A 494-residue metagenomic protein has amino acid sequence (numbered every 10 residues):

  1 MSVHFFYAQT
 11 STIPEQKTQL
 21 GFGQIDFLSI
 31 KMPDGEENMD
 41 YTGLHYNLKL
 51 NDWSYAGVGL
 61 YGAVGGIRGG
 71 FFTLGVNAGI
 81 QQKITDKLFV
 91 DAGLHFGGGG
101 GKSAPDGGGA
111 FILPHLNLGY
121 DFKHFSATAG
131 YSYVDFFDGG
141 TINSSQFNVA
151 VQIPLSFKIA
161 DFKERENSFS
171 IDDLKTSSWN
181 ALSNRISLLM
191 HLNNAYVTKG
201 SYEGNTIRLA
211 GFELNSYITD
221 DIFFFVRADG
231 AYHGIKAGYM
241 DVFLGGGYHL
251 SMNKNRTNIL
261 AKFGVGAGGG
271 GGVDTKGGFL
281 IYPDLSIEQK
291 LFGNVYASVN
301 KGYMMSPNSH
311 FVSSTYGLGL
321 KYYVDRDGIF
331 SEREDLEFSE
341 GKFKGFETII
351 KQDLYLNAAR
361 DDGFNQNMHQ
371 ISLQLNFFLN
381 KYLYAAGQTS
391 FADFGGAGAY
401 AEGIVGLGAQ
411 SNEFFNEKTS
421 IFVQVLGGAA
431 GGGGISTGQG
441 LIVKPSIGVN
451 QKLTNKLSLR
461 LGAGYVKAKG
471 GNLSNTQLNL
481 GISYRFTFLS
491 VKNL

Functional and structural regions predicted by a protein language model:
M1-T12: Bacterial Sec-dependent N-terminal signal peptides
I13-K31, S54-A56, S177-Y196, I259-F263 (+2 more regions): Transmembrane beta-strand segments of Gram-negative outer membrane beta-barrel proteins
F27-P33, L60-G66, I80, F96-K102 (+15 more regions): Transmembrane beta-strands of outer-membrane beta-barrel pores
E36-T42, G70-L74, G108-P114, N143-F147 (+8 more regions): Residues that define the transmembrane beta-barrel architecture of outer-membrane proteins
L44-L48, V76-I80, L116-Y120, V149-I153 (+10 more regions): Residues on the lipid-exposed face of transmembrane beta-strands in outer-membrane beta-barrel proteins
N47-K102, N215-V273, S372-I442, L489: Gram-negative (and chloroplast) outer-membrane scaffold detector with strong preference for beta-barrel transmembrane
D52-V58, D86-V90, F122-A129, F157-F162 (+10 more regions): Repeated loop/turn-to-beta-strand initiation elements of outer-membrane beta-barrel proteins
N143-S170, L188-N193, S313-L336, F346-Y355 (+1 more regions): Outer-membrane beta-barrel "beta-signal"
